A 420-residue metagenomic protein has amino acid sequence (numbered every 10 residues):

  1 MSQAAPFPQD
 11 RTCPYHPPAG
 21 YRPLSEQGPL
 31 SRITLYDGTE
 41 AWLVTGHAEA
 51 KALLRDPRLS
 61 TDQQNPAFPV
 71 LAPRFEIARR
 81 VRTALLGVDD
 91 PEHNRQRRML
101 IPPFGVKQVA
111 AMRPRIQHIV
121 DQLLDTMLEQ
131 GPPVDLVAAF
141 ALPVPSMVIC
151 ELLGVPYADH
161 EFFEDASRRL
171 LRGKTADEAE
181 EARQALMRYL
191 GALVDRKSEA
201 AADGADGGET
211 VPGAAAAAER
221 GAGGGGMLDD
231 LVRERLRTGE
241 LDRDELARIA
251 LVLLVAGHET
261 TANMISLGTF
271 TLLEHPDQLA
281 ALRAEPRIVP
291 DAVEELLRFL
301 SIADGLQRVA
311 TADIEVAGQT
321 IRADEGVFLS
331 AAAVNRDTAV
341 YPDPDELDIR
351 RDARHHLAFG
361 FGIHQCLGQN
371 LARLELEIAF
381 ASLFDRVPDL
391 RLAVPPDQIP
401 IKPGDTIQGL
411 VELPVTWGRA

Functional and structural regions predicted by a protein language model:
M1-A420: Cytochrome P450
